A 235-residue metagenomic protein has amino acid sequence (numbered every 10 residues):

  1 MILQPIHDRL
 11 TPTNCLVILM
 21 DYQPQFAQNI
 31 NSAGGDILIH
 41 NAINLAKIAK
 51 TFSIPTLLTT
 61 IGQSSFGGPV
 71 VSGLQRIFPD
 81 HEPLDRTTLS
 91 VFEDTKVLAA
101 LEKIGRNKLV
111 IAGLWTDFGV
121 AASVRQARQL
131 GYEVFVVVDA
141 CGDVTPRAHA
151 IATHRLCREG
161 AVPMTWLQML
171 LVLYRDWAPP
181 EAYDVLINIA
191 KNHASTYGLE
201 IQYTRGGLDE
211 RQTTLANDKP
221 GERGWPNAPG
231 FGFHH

Functional and structural regions predicted by a protein language model:
I2-L16, S64-H235: Active-site-adjacent betaalpha module
T13-C15, N31-L58: A short alpha/beta connector and helix-capping loop motif
I18-M20: Short hydrophobic beta-strand that contains or immediately precedes a catalytic carboxylate
Y22, L58-T60, V138: A cross-domain feature marking catalytic cores of carbohydrate-active enzymes and several ubiquitous metabolic/repair
Q23-N29: Short acidic, Gly/Ser-rich segments with clustered Asp/Glu that frequently serve as metal-coordination loops in enzyme
N29-A33, R147-A148: Short, solvent-exposed loop/turn segments at secondary-structure boundaries
